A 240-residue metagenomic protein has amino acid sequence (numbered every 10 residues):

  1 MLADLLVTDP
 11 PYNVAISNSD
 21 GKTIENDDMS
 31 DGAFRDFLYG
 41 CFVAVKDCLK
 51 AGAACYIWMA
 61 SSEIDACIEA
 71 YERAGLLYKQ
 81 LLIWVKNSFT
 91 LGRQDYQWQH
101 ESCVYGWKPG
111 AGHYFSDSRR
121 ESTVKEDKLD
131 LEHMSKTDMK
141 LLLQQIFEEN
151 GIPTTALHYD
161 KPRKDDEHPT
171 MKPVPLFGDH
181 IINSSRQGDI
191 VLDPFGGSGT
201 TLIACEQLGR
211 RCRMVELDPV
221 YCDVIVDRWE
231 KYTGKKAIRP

Functional and structural regions predicted by a protein language model:
M1-C222: Core catalytic lobe of class I
V220-K231, K235: Short alpha-helix adjacent to the SAM-binding motif of class I
K236-P240: SAM-dependent methyltransferase catalytic region
